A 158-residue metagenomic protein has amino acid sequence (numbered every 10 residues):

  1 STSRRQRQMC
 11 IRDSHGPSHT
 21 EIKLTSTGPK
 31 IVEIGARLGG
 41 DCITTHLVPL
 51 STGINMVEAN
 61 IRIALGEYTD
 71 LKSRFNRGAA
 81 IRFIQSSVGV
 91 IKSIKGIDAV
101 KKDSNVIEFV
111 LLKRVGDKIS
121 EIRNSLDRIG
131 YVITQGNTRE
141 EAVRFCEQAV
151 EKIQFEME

Functional and structural regions predicted by a protein language model:
S1-I11: Single conserved hydrophobic/aromatic residue that forms the stacking wall/gate of nucleotide- or nucleobase-binding
M9-C10, I31, F109, V132: Generic preference for hydrophobic
R12-D13, G53, G66: Glycine-centered helix-boundary capping/hinge motifs
R12-T45, K72-S73, I84: Conserved metal-phosphate-binding beta-hairpin within the catalytic cores of diverse ATP-dependent phosphoryl-transfer
H19, I31, I54-I61: A general structural signal for well-ordered alpha-helical packing
R37-A59: ATP-dependent carboxylate-activation loops
A59-E158: Peripheral (often C-terminal) accessory segments that flank ATP-dependent C-N-forming ligase machineries
